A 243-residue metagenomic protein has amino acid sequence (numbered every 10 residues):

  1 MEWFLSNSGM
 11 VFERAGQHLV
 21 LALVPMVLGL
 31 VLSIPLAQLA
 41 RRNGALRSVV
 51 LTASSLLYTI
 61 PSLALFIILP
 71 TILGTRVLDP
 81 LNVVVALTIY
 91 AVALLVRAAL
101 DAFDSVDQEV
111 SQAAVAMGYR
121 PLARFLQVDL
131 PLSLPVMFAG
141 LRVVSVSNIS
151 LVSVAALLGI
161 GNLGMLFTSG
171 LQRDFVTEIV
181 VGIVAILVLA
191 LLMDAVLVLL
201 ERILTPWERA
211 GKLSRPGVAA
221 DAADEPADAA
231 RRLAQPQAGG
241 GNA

Functional and structural regions predicted by a protein language model:
M1-E2, G9, A195-A243: Transmembrane alpha-helical segments of polytopic membrane transport and secretion proteins
G9-L39: Transmembrane alpha-helix signature in integral membrane proteins
E13-L21, F66-L94, L134, E178 (+1 more regions): Loop-to-helix entry region at the N-terminal start of transmembrane alpha-helices in multi-pass membrane transporters
L23, L122-V154: Transmembrane alpha-helices
L36-L69, R97-D101: Cytoplasmic-entry segments and transmembrane alpha-helices of multi-pass inner-membrane transporters
Q38, A98-S105, E109-Q112, A116 (+1 more regions): Membrane-spanning helices that line or support transport/gating and their immediate boundary helices in channels
A98-M137, L163: Short cytoplasmic-facing helical segments at TM-TM junctions of multi-pass membrane proteins
L163-L199: Hydrophobic alpha-helical transmembrane segments of polytopic membrane proteins
